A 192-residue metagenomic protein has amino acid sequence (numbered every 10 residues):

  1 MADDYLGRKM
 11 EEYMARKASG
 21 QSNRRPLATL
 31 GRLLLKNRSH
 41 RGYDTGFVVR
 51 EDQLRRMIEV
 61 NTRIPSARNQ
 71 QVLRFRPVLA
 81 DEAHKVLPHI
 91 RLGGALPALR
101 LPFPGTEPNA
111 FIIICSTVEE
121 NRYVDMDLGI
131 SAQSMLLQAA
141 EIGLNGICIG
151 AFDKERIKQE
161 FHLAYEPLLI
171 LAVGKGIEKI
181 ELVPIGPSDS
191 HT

Functional and structural regions predicted by a protein language model:
M1-T192: Acidic, surface-exposed loops and disordered segments
